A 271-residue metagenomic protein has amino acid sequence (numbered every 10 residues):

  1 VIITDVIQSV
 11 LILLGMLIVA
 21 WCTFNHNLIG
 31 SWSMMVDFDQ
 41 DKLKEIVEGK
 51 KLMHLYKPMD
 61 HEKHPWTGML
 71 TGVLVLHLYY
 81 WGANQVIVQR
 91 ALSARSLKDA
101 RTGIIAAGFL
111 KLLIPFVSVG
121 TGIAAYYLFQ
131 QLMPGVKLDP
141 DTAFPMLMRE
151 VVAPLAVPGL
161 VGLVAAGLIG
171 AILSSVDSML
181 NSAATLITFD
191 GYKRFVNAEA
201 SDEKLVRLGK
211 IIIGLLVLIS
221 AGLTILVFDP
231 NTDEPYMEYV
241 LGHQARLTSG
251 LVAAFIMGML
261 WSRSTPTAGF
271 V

Functional and structural regions predicted by a protein language model:
I2-V271: Membrane-embedded helix-loop-helix hairpins and adjacent transmembrane boundary segments in multi-pass transporters
